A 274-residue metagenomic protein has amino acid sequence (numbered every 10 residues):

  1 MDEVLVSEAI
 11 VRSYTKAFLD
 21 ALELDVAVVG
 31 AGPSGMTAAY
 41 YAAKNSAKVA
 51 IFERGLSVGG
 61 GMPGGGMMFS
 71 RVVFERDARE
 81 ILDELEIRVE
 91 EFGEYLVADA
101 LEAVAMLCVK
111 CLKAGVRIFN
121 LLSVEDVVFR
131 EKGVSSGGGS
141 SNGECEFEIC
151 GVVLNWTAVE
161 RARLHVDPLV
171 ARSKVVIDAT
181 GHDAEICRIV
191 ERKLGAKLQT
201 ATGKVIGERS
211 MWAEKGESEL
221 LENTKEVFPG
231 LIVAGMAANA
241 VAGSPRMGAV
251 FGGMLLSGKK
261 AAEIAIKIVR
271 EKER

Functional and structural regions predicted by a protein language model:
M1-D25, W156, R209-A213, A237-A242: Extreme N-terminal leader/targeting segments of oxidoreductases
V29, F52, V170-G181: Short hydrophobic core segments
G30-S34: Glycine-rich Rossmann-fold phosphate-binding loop(s) that bind the pyrophosphate of adenine dinucleotide cofactors
A43-M62: Glycine-rich FAD pyrophosphate-binding loop
G64-R88: N-terminal glycine-rich dinucleotide-binding loop that anchors FAD/FMN and/or NAD(P) in oxidoreductases
E86-V175: Feature captures the FAD/FMN-dependent oxidoreductase FAD-binding
D178-K193: Flavin (primarily FAD) binding-site architecture
V241-K272: A conserved FAD-binding loop/helix module that cradles the flavin
